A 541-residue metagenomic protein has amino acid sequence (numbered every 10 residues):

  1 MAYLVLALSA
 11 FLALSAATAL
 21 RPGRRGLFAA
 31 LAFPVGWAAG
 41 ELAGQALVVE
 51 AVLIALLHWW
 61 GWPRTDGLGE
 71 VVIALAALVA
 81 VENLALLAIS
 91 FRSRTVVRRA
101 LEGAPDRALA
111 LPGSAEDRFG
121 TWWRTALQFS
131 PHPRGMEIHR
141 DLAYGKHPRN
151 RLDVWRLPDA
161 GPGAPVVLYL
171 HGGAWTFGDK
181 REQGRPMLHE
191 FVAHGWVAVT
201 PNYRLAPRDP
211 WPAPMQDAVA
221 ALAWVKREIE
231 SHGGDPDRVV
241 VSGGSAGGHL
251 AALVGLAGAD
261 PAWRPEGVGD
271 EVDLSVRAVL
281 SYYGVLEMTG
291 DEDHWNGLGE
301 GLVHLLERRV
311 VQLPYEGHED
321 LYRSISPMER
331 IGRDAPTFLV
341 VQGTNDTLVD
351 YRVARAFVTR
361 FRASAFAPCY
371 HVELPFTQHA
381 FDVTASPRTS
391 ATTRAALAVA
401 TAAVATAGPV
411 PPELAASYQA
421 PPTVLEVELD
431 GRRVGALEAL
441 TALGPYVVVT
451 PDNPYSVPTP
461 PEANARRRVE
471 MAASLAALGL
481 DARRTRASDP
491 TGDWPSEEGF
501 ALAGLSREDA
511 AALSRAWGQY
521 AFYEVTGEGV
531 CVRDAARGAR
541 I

Functional and structural regions predicted by a protein language model:
V35-A55, R64, A110-P162: N-terminal cap/lid segment of alpha/beta-hydrolase-fold proteins
G163-A174: Short beta-strand element of the alpha/beta-hydrolase
D179-E190, V199-R238, V383-T392: Catalytic nucleophile-loop/oxyanion-hole region of alpha/beta-hydrolase and closely related hydrolase-like folds
A220-H294: Primarily recognizes the serine-hydrolase "nucleophile elbow" in alpha/beta-hydrolase and SGNH/GDSL folds
G290-R330: Mobile cap/lid helix-loop segments that gate and shape the active-site cleft of serine hydrolases
D334, V340-Q342, D346: Short beta-strand/loop motif that positions the catalytic acidic residue of the alpha/beta-hydrolase fold
T347-A356: Conserved alpha/beta-hydrolase "acid-adjacent" motif
P387-A407: Catalytic active-site module of serine/aspartate enzymes centered on a nucleophile-bearing elbow/loop
